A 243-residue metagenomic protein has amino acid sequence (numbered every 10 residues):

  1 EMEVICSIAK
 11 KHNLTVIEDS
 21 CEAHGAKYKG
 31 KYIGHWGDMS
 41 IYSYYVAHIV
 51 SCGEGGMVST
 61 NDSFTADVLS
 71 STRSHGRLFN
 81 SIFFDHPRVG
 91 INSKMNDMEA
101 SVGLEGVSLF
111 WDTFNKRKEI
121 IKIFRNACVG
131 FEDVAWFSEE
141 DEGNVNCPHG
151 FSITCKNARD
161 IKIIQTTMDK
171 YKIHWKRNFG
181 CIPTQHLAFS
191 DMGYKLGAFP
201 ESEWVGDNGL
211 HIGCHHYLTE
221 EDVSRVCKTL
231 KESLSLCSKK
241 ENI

Functional and structural regions predicted by a protein language model:
E1-V4, K11, K27, S63-I243: PLP-dependent aminotransferase class I/II
I8-H12, V16-E18: C-terminal EAL-domain catalytic cores of bacterial cyclic di-GMP phosphodiesterases
T15, C21, Y217: A short, conserved beta-strand element in the Rossmann-like catalytic core that flanks the donor/metal-binding loop
V16-E18, Y42, T60, R177: Hydrophobic residues in well-ordered beta-strands that form the structural core
E18-C52, S81-D85: Conserved active-site segment immediately N-terminal to the catalytic lysine that forms the internal aldimine
H35-S74, D97: Active-site PLP attachment segment
